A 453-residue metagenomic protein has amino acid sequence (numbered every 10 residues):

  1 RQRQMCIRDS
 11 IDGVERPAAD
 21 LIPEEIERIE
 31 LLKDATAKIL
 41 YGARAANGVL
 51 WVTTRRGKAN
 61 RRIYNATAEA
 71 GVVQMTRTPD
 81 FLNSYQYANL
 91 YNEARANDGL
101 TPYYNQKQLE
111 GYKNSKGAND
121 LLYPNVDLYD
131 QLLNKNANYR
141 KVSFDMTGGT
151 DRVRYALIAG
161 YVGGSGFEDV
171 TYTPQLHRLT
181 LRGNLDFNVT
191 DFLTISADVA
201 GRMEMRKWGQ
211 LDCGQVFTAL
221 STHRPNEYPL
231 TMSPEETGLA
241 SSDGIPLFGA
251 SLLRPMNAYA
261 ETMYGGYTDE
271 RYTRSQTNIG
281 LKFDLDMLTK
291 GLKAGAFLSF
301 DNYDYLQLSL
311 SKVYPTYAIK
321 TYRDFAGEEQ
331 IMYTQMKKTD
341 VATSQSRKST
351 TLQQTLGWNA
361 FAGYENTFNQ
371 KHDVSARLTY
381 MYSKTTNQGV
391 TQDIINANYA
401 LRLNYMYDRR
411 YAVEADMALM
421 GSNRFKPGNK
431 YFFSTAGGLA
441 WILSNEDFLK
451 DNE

Functional and structural regions predicted by a protein language model:
R1-Q4, V14-A19, E24, T36-Y272 (+2 more regions): Membrane-proximal, glycine/serine-rich, low-complexity loop/turn segments characteristic of large bacterial
I11, L32-D34, P124-D130, G164-E168 (+5 more regions): Extracytoplasmic loops and strand-loop junctions of Gram-negative outer membrane beta-barrel proteins
Y64-A68, L157, A197, I279 (+4 more regions): Membrane-embedded beta-strand positions of outer-membrane beta-barrel proteins
A70-Q74, T150-R152, Y161-S165, G201-M205 (+6 more regions): Transmembrane beta-strands of outer-membrane beta-barrel pores
F81-A88, Y172-H177, D212-S221, S309-K320 (+3 more regions): Flexible, surface-exposed loop regions and adjacent strand-edge segments of Gram-negative outer-membrane beta-barrel
N134-V153, A159-G160, A200, G249-L310 (+5 more regions): Outer-membrane beta-barrel transmembrane strands
R152-Y155, F192-I195, M287-L292, Q370-V374 (+2 more regions): Repeated loop/turn-to-beta-strand initiation elements of outer-membrane beta-barrel proteins
S375-A436, W441, N445, D451: Signature of Gram-negative outer-membrane beta-barrel scaffolds
